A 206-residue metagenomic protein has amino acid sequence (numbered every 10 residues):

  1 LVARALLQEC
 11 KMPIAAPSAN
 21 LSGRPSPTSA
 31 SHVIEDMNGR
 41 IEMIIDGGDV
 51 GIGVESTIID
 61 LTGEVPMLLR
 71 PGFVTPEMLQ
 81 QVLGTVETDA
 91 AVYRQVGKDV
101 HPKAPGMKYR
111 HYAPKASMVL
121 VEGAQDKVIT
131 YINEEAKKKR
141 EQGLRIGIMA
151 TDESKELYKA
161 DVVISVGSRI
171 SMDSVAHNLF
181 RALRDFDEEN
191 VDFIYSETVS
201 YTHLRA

Functional and structural regions predicted by a protein language model:
L1-R205: Active-site-adjacent structural elements in enzyme catalytic cores
